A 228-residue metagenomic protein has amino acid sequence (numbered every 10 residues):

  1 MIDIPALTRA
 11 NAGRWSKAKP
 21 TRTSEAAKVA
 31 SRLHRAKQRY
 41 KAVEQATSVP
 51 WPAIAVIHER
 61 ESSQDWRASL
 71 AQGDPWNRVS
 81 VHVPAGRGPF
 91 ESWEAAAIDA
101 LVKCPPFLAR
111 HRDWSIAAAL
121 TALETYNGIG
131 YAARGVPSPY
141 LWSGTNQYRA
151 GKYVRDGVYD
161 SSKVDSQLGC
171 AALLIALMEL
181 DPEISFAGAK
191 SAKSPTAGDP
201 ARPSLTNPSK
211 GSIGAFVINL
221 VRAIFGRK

Functional and structural regions predicted by a protein language model:
M1-A10, G86-K228: Non-catalytic cell-wall polysaccharide-engagement segments
M1-A42: N-terminal export signals and maturation junctions of secreted/periplasmic proteins
E25-A36, Q45-V49, L70, P84-A96 (+1 more regions): Extracytoplasmic/periplasmic, Sec-exported soluble proteins
Q38-A42, A55, I98, V102: Solvent-exposed, polar/charged alpha-helical surfaces in well-ordered, non-transmembrane soluble domains, broadly
Q45, S62-S63, P105, E179: Residue-level marker of positions within ordered structural domains that often coincide with functionally constrained
S48-D65, A100-L101: Short, functionally critical alpha-helical segments immediately adjacent to catalytic or ligand/cofactor-binding
D65-G86: Substrate-binding/active-site groove segments that recognize and process beta-1,4-linked N-acetyl-hexosamine
